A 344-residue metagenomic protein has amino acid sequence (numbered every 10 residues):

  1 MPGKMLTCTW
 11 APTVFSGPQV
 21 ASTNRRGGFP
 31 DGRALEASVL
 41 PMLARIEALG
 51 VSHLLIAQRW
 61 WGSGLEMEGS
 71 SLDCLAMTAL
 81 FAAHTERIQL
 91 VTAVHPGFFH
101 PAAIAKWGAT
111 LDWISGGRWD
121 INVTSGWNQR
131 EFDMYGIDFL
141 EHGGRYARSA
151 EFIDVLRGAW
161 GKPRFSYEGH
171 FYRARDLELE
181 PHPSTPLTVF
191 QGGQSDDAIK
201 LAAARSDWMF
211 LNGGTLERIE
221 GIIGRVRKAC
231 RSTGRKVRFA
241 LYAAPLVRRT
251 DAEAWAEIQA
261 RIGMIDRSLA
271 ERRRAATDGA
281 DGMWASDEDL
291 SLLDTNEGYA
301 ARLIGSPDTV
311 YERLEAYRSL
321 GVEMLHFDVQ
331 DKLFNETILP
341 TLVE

Functional and structural regions predicted by a protein language model:
M1-H84, T185-L187: N-terminal beta1-alpha1-beta2 module of alpha/beta enzyme domains
P2, A44-A48, T78-E86, G108 (+4 more regions): Acidic (Asp/Glu)-rich catalytic clusters
P2-V14, T23-G27, R45-A48, Y135 (+3 more regions): An alpha-helical appendage that flanks or caps ligand/catalytic pockets
M5-A11, L54-I56, Q89-V94, W119-V123 (+4 more regions): Hydrophobic faces of well-ordered beta-strands that scaffold small-molecule active sites in alpha/beta enzyme cores
Q19-A37, A93-A102, P183-Q194, P245-R248 (+1 more regions): Active-site mouth loops of central-metabolism enzymes
A37-A57, L201-N212, A316-E323: Catalytic domains of carbohydrate-active enzymes, especially glycoside hydrolases
W60-L72, G97-A102, G213-G221, L246-R249 (+2 more regions): Acidic-and-aromatic substrate-binding clefts and catalytic sites of carbohydrate-active enzymes
L65-V91, R148-V155, A159, E336-E344: Alpha-helix-loop-beta-strand connector modules within alpha/beta enzyme cores
